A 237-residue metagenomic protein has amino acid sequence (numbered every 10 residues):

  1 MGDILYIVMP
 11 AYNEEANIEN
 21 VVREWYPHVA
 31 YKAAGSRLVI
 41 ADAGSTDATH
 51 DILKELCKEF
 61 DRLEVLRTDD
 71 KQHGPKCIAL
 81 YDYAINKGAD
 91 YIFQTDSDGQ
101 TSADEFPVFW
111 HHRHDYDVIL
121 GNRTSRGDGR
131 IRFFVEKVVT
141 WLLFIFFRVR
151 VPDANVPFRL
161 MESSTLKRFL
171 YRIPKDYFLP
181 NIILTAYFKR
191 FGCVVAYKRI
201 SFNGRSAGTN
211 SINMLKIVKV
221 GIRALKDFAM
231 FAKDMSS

Functional and structural regions predicted by a protein language model:
M1-L5, R23, R172-S237: Hydrophobic helical membrane-anchoring modules
D3-Y6, Y26-V39, A48, D61-L63: Short loop->beta transition adjacent to catalytic acidic/histidine clusters or analogous donor-positioning motifs
M9, A34-G44, L66-D69, T95: Short beta-strand/loop segment that forms part of the nucleotide-sugar
E14-V29: Short, well-formed alpha-helical segments that are part of the catalytic scaffolds of diverse glycosyltransferases
V39, H50-K87: Conserved donor nucleotide-binding strand/loop of the catalytic core
D42-D51, G99: A conserved acidic beta->alpha catalytic loop
T68-Y83, Y91, A103-F178, R205-L215 (+1 more regions): Acceptor/aglycone-binding surface of glycosyltransferases and processive sugar-polymer synthases
A89-Q100: Short beta-strand-to-loop acidic/aromatic patch adjacent to the donor-nucleotide binding site
